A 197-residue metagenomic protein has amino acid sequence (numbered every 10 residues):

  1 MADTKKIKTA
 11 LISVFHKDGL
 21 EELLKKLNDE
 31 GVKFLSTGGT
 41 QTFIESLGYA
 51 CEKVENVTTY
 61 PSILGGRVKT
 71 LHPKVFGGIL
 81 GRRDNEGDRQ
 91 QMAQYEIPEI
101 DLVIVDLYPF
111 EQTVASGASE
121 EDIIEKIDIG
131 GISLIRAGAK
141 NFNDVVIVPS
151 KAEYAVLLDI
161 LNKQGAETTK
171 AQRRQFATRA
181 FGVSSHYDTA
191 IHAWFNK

Functional and structural regions predicted by a protein language model:
M1-V57: N-terminal glycine-/serine-/threonine-rich phosphate-binding loop
A2, L27, M92-Y95, A137: Structural motif
K5-K8, I97-K197: Internal alpha/beta core interface subdomains
K6-A10, P73-L80, E120: Short, basic, glycine/proline-bearing loop/turn elements
V14, R83, V148: Conserved residues at beta->alpha junctions
G19-L20, G87, I132: Short glycine/serine/threonine-rich phosphate/pyrophosphate-binding segments that cradle anionic phosphate groups
K33-F34, Y60, E125-K126: Short, flexible coil/turn micro-motifs enriched in small/turn-prone residues
G39-P109: Glycine-rich nucleotide/cofactor/substrate-binding loop typically near the N-terminus or early in the first domain
